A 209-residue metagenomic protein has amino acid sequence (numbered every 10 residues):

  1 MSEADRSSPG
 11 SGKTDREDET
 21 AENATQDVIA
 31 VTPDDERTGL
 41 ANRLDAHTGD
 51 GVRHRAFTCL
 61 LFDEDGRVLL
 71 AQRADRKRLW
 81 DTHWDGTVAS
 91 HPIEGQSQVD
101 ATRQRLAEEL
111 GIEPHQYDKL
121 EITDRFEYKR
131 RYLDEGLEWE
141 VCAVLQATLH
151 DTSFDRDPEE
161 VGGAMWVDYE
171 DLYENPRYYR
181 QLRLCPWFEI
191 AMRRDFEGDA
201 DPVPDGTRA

Functional and structural regions predicted by a protein language model:
S2-T14, D45, T82, D124-A209: Nudix hydrolase/Nudix homology domain
E3-T58, F62-E64: Acidic, metal-coordinating catalytic segment for phosphate/diphosphate chemistry, firing primarily on the Nudix
Q26, R55-F57, E64, V88 (+3 more regions): Residues that flank catalytic or metal-binding motifs in active/ligand-binding sites
V52, K77, D81, D85 (+3 more regions): Hydrophobic alpha-helical segments and helix-packing faces
A56-H91: A glycine-rich, hydrophobic loop/mini-helix early in the fold
F62-D65, G111-E113, S153-D155: Secondary-structure boundary elements
L69-L70, D85-T123: The catalytic Nudix box helix
